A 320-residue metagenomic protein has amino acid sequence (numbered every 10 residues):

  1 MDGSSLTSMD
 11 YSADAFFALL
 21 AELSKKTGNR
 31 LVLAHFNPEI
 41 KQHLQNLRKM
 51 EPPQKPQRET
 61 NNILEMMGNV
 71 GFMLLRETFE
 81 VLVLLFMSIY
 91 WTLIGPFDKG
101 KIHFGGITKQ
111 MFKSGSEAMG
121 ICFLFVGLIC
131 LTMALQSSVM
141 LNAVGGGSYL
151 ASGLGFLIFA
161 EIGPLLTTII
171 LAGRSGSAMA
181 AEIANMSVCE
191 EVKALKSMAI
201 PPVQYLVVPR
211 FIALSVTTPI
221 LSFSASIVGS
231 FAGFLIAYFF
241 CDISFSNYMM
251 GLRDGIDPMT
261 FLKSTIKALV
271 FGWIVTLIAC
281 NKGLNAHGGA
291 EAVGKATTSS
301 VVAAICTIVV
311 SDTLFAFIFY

Functional and structural regions predicted by a protein language model:
M1-P56: Amphipathic alpha-helical interaction surfaces in cytosolic regulatory modules
Q57-I107, K282-H287: Short, membrane-interfacial amphipathic segments enriched in basic
K101-F104, L135-A160, S226-L269, W273 (+2 more regions): Membrane-interfacial helix-loop-helix connectors in multipass membrane proteins
Q110, E190, P201-S222: Start (N-cap) of specific transmembrane helices in multi-pass transporter permeases
K113, E117, I121, F125 (+3 more regions): Loop-to-helix entry region at the N-terminal start of transmembrane alpha-helices in multi-pass membrane transporters
I121-Q136: Hydrophobic alpha-helical transmembrane segments of multi-pass membrane transport/permease proteins
E182-V208, V293: Short cytoplasmic-facing helical segments at TM-TM junctions of multi-pass membrane proteins
V293, S299-F315: Final/C-terminal transmembrane alpha-helix of multipass membrane proteins
